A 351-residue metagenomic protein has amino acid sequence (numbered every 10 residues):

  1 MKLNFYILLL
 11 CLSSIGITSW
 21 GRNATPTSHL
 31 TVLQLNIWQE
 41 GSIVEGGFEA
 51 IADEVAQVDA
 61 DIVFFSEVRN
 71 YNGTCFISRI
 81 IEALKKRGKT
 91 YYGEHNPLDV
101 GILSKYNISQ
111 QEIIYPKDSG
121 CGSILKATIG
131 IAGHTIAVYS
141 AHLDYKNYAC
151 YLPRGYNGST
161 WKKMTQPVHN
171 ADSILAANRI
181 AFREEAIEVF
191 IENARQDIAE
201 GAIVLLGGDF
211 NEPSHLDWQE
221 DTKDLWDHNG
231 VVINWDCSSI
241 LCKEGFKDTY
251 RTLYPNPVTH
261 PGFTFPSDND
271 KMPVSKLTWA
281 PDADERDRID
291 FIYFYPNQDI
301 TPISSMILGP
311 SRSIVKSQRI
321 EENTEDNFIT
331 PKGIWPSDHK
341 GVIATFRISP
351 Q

Functional and structural regions predicted by a protein language model:
K2-L3, I7, S19-K86, P97 (+4 more regions): N-terminal, active-site-proximal structural segment of metallo-dependent hydrolase catalytic domains
S13-G16: N-terminal signal peptide c-region/cleavage motif recognized by signal peptidases
L30-I37, I51-T74, A127, V138-A141 (+5 more regions): Active-site beta-strand/loop signature of hydrolases that rely on acidic residues for catalysis
E40-S42, N70-T74, C121-G122, K146-A149 (+3 more regions): Active-site environment of divalent metal-dependent phosphoester hydrolases
V44, V68-N157, S304-I307: Structured beta-strand-rich core segments of catalytic domains in phosphoester-bond hydrolases
Y115, R195-L205, F210-Q351: Metal-dependent phosphoester-hydrolase catalytic domains
I136-T160, N211-P213, R251-T259, R312-S313: Short, solvent-exposed beta-strand-terminating loops
Y151-I180, D221-K223: A solvent-exposed, charged loop/short amphipathic helix patch at secondary-structure junctions
